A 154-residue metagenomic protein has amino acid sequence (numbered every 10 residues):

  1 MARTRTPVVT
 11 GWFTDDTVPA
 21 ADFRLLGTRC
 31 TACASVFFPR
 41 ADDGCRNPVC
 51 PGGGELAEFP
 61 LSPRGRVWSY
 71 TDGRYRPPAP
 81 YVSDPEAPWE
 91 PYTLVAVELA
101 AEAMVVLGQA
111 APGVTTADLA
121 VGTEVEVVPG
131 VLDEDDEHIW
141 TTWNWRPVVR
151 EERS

Functional and structural regions predicted by a protein language model:
M1-A34, T142-W143: A broadly conserved sequence feature marking short terminus-proximal activation segments in nucleic acid-centric
A20-S62: Cys/His-rich short segments
R29, R64-R66, A96, Q109 (+1 more regions): Residues located in well-ordered beta-strands
L56-R66, L119-T123: Short coil-to-beta-strand transition motifs
Y70-R76, L132: Short, conserved beta-turn/loop elements at beta-strand boundaries and strand-helix junctions
P78-E86: Short, surface-exposed loop/helix-turn segments at secondary-structure junctions that function as lids/hinges flanking
P85-V105: OB-fold (S1/OB) nucleic-acid-binding surfaces
A103-S154: Well-ordered alpha/beta subsegment
